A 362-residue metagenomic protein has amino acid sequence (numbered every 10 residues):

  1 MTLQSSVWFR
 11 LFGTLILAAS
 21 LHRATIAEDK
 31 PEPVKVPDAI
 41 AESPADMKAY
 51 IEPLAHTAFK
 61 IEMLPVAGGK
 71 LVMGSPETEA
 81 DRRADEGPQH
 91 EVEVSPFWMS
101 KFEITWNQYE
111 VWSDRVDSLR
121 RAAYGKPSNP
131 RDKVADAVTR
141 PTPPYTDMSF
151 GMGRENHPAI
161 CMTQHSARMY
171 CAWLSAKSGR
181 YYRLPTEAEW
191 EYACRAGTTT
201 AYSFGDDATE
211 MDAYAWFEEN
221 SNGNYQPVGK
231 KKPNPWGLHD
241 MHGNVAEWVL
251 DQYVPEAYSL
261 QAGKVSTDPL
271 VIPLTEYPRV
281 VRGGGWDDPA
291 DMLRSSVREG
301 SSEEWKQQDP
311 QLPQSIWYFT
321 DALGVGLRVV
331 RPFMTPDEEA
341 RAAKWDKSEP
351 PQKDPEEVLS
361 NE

Functional and structural regions predicted by a protein language model:
M1-F12: Bacterial N-terminal signal peptides that target proteins for export
R10-S20: Bacterial N-terminal signal peptides
H22-E28: Signal peptide processing junction and immediate N-terminal pro/mature segment of secreted/exported proteins
E28, P33, M73-D81, E93-F204 (+2 more regions): Active-site microenvironments of metalloenzymes and redox enzymes
D29-P53, A58: Primarily auto-inhibitory N-terminal propeptides
K30-E32, E79-V92, T198-T199, S221-N224 (+1 more regions): Surface-exposed recognition segments
H56-M73: Mature N-terminal segment immediately following signal peptide/propeptide cleavage in secreted/periplasmic
K60, K231-N234: Short, small/polar residue-rich loop motifs at catalytic or cofactor-binding pockets
